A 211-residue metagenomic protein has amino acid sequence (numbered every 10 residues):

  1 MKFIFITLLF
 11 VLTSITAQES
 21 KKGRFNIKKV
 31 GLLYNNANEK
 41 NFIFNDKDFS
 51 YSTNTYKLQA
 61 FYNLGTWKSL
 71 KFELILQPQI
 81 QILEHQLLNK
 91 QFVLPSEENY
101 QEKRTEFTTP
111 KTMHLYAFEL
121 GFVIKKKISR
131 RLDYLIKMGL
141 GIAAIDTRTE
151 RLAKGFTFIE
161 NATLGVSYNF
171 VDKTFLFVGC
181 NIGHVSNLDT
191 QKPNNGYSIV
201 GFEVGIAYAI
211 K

Functional and structural regions predicted by a protein language model:
M1-G23: Bacterial Sec-dependent N-terminal signal peptides
I4, K21-V30, K68-L76, R130-I136 (+2 more regions): Outer-envelope beta-barrel architecture signal
A17-K68, I199, A207-K211: Short glycine/proline- and aromatic-enriched beta-strand/turn motifs that initiate or cap beta-hairpins
R24-N26, S50-Y56, T112-F118, K154-E160 (+1 more regions): Residues that define the transmembrane beta-barrel architecture of outer-membrane proteins
L33-I43, E97-K103, G139-D146, N181-N187: Flexible, solvent-exposed coil segments and beta strand-coil junctions, predominantly the extracellular/periplasmic
F42-D48, R104-T109, D146-L152, L188-N194: Extracellular loop and loop/strand-boundary signature of outer-membrane beta-barrel proteins
Y56-A60, F118-F122, A162-L164, C180 (+1 more regions): Membrane-embedded beta-strands of outer-membrane beta-barrel proteins, especially the hydrophobic/small aromatic
K57-I145, I210-K211: Gram-negative (and chloroplast) outer-membrane scaffold detector with strong preference for beta-barrel transmembrane
